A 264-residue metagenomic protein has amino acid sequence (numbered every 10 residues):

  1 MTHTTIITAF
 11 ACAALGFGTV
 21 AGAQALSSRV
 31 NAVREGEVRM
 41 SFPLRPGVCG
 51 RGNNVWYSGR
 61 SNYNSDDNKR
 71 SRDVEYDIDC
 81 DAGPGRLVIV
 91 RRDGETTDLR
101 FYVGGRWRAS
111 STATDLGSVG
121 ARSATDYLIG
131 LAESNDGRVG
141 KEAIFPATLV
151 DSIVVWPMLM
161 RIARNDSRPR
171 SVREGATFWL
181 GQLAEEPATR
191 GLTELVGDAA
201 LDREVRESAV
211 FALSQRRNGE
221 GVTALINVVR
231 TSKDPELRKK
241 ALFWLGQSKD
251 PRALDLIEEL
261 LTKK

Functional and structural regions predicted by a protein language model:
M1-A9: Bacterial N-terminal signal peptides that target proteins for export
T8-G16: Bacterial N-terminal signal peptides
T19-A23: Sec/Tat signal peptide C-region and signal peptidase I cleavage site
A25-G130: N-terminal accessory interaction module
A121-E133, S152-R164, E174, E185-G197 (+2 more regions): Amphipathic alpha-helical scaffolding segments comprising HEAT/armadillo-like alpha-solenoid repeats
G137-R138, R168-S171, L201-E204, G219 (+2 more regions): Alpha-helix N-cap/helix-start positions at coil->helix boundaries
A147-D151, L180, A184, L213 (+3 more regions): Alpha-solenoid repeat junctions
